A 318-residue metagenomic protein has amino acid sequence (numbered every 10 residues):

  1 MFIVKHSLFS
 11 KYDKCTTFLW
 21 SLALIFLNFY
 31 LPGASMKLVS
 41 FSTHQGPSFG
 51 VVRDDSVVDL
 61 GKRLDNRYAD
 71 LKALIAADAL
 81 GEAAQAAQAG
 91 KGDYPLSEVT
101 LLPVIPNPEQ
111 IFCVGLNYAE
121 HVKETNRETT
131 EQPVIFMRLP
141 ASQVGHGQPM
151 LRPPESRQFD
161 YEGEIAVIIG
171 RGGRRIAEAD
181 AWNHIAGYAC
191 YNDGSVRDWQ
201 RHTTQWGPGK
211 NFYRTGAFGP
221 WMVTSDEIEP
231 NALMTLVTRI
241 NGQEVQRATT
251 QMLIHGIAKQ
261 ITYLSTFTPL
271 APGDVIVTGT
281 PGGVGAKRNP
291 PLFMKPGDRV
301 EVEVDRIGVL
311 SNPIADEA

Functional and structural regions predicted by a protein language model:
V4-T16: Short terminal hydrophobic/aromatic SLiMs and anchors at protein ends
Y30-P133, E301: N-terminal non-catalytic cap/leader segment that marks the start of a structured domain
V39, L101-P103, K123-N126, M150-F159 (+5 more regions): A generic local secondary-structure boundary/capping motif
T43-Q45, E98, V104, H121 (+2 more regions): Catalytic-pocket segment enriched in acidic/His residues
P106, C113, G145, D160-E162 (+2 more regions): Residue-level recognition of short, solvent-exposed, well-ordered loop/turn junctions that link secondary-structure
T129-H146, Y161, K295-R306: Structural signature of FAD isoalloxazine-binding scaffolds in flavoprotein oxidoreductases
